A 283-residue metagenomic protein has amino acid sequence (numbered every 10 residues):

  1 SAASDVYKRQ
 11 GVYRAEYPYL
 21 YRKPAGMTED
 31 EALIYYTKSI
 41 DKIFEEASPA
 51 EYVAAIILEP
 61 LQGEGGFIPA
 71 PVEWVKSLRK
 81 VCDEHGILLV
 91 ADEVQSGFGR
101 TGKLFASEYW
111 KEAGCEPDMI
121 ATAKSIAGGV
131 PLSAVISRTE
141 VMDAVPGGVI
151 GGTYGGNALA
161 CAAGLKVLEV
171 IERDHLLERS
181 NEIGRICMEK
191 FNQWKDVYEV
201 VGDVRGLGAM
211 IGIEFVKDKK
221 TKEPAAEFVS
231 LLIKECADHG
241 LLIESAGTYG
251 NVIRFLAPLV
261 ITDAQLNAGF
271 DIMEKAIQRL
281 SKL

Functional and structural regions predicted by a protein language model:
S1-L283: Conserved N-terminal phosphate-binding loop of PLP-dependent enzymes in the Aspartate aminotransferase
